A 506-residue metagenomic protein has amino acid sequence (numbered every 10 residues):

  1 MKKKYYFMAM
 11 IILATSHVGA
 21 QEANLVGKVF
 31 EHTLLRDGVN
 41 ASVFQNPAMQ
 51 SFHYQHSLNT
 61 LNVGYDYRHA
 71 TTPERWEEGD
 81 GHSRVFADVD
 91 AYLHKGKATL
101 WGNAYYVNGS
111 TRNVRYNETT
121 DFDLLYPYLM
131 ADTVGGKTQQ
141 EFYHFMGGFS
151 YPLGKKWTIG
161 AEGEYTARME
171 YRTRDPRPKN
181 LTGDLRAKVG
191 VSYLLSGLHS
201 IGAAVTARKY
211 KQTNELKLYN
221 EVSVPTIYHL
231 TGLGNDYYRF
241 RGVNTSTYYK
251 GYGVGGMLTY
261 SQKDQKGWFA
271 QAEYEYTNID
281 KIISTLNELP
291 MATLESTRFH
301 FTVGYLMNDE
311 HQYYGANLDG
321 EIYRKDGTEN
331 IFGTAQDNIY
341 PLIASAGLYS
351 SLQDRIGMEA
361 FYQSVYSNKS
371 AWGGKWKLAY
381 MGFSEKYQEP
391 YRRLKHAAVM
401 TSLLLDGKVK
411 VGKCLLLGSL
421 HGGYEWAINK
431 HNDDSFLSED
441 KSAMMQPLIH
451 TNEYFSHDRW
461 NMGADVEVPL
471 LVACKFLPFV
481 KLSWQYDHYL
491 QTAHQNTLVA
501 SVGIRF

Functional and structural regions predicted by a protein language model:
H17-R112: N-terminal, post-signal peptide beta-strand-biased segments of exported outer-membrane/organellar beta-barrel and other
N24-V26, G197, H494-F506: Outer-membrane beta-barrel "beta-signal"
Q55-L61, G96-G102, K155-A161, G197-I201 (+7 more regions): Outer-envelope beta-barrel architecture signal
Y65-T71, Y106-S110, Y165-M169, A207-K211 (+8 more regions): Transmembrane beta-strands of outer-membrane beta-barrel pores
T71-E78, N113-T119, Y171-P178, N214-N220 (+7 more regions): Outer-membrane beta-barrel translocator domains and adjoining extracellular loop/strand segments of Gram-negative
G81-A87, Q139-F145, K179-A187, K250-G256 (+6 more regions): Residues that define the transmembrane beta-barrel architecture of outer-membrane proteins
A87-L93, F145-Y151, A187-Y193, G256-Q262 (+7 more regions): Residues on the lipid-exposed face of transmembrane beta-strands in outer-membrane beta-barrel proteins
N235-G374: Long, internal scaffold/assembly segments composed of regular secondary structure
